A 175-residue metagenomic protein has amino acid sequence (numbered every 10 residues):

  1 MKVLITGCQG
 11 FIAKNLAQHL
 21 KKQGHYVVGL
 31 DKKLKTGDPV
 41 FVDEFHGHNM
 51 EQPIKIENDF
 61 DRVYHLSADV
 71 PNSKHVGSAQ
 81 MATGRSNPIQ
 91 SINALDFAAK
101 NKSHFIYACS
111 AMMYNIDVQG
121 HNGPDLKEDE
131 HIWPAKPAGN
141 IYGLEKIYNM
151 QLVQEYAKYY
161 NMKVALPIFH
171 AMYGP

Functional and structural regions predicted by a protein language model:
V3-Q23: N-terminal Rossmann NAD(P)H-binding glycine-rich loop of SDR-like oxidoreductase domains
T6, L30, V63-D69, F105-A111 (+1 more regions): SDR active-site strand-loop-helix element
L30-P53: Adenosine-cofactor binding site in Rossmann-like domains, unifying the SAM/SAH pocket of S-adenosylmethionine-dependent
M50-S86: NAD(P)H-binding glycine-rich loop region in Rossmannoid oxidoreductase-like domains and their noncatalytic homologs
G77-I92, D96, L144: Catalytic Tyr-X3-Lys loop
I92-G139: Conserved Rossmann-fold NAD(P)-dependent oxidoreductase catalytic core, especially the SDR/UDP-sugar
C109-S110, M150-P175: Conserved beta-loop-beta element that borders a ligand/cofactor-binding pocket
I141, E145-Y148: Active-site helix of classical SDR
